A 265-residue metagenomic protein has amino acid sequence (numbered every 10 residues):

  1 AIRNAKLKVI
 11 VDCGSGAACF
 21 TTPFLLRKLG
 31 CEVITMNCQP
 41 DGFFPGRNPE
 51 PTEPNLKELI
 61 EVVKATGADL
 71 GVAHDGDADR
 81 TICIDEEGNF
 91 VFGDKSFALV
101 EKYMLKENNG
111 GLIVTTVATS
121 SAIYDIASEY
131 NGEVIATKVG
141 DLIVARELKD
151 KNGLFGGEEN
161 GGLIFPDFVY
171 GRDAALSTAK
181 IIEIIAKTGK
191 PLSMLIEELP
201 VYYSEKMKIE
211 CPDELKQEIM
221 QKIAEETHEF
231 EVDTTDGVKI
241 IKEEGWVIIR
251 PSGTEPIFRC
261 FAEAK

Functional and structural regions predicted by a protein language model:
A1-C31: Active-site pocket-lining segments that scaffold enzyme catalytic pockets across diverse folds
A1-I2, P54-E58, A136-K138: Active-site glycine-rich loop that binds ribose-phosphate moieties when present
A5, E58-N131: Replace "Mg2+/Mn2+-dependent" with "divalent metal-dependent
F20-F24, P45-P49, T81-E87, I123-E129 (+2 more regions): Short acidic, glycine/serine/threonine-rich loops at helix termini
F20-R27, L56-K64, A98-L105, S121-Y124 (+3 more regions): Predominant activation on well-ordered alpha-helical scaffold segments within soluble catalytic domains
F24-I84: N-terminal small/polar loop signature for handling phosphorylated ligands or for N-terminal nucleophile
G30-N37, F90-K95, N131-V139: Short hydrophobic/aromatic-enriched beta-strand-loop microsegments
L70, N108-A264: Phosphate-binding and adjacent anionic-ligand microenvironments
